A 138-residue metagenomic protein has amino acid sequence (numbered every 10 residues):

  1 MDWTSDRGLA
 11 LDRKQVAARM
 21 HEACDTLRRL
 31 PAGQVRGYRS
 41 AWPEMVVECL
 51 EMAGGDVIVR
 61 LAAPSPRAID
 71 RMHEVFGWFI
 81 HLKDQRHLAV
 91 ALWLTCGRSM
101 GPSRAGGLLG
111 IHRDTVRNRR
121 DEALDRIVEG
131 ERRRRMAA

Functional and structural regions predicted by a protein language model:
M1-H81, G101-R104, E129-A138: N-terminal interaction/assembly modules
Q15, R19, Q85-A89, R119: Residue-level detector of well-ordered alpha-helical segments, enriched for hydrophobic/aromatic packing positions
V16, A68, K83, G110 (+1 more regions): Short alpha-helical segments used as structural interaction elements across diverse proteins
A23, V90-A91, V116: Short low-polarity hydrophobic stretches
L82-M100: Short amphipathic alpha helix immediately N-terminal
G97-T115: Helix-turn-helix DNA-binding module
V116-R134: DNA major-groove recognition helices of helix-turn-helix
